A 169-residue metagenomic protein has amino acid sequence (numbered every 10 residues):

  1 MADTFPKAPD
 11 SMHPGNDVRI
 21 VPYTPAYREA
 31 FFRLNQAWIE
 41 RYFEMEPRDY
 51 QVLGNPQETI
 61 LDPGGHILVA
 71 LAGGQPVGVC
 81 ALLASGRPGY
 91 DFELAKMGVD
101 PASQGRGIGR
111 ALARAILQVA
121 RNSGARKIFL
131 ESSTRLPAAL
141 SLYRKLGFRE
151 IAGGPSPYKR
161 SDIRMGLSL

Functional and structural regions predicted by a protein language model:
M1-P14, L167: Acyl-donor-binding surface of acyltransferase catalytic domains
D3, P9, L71-G73, R114 (+1 more regions): Intrinsic disorder/low-complexity segments
F5, P14-D17, L94, A125 (+1 more regions): Generic N-terminal leader/processing signal
P6, F32-R33, L130, R149: Compositionally biased, low-structure terminal segments
H13-A102, A113-A115, V119, A152-P157 (+1 more regions): Acetyl-CoA-dependent GNAT
D17, Y23, R126-L169: C-terminal "cap" of GNAT-fold acetyltransferases
Q75, D100-R114, R121-S123, K127 (+2 more regions): Conserved glycine-rich acetyl-CoA-binding loop
